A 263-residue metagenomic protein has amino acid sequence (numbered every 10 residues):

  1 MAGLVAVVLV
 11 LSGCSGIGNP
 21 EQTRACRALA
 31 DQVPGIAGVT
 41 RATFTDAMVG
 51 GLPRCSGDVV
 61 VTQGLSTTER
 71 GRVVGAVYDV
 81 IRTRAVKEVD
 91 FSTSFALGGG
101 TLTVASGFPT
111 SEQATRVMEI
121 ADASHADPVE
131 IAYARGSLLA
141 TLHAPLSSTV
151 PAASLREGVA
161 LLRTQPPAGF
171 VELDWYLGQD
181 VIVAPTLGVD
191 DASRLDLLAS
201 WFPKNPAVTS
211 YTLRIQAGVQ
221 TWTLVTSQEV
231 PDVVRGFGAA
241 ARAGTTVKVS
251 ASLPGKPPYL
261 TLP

Functional and structural regions predicted by a protein language model:
M1-V7: N-terminal export and membrane-targeting signals
L9-G13: C-terminal motif of bacterial Sec signal peptides marking the signal peptidase cleavage site
S15-N19: Bacterial signal peptide processing site
A25-T101: N-terminal Sec/ER secretory leader and immediately downstream segment of secreted/extracellular precursors
L29-Q32, E69-I81, A121, S154-Q165 (+2 more regions): Short amphipathic alpha-helices in soluble, non-transmembrane regions that often serve as interface/regulatory elements
A37-V59, V129-L139, D174, A207-W222: Short edge beta-strands and adjacent turn/loop segments
R54-S56, G71, R82-W175: Long, acidic/polar, low-complexity amphipathic helices and coiled-coil-like
T186-P263: Extracytoplasmic/luminal low-complexity segments enriched in Pro/Gly and acidic/polar residues that act as flexible
